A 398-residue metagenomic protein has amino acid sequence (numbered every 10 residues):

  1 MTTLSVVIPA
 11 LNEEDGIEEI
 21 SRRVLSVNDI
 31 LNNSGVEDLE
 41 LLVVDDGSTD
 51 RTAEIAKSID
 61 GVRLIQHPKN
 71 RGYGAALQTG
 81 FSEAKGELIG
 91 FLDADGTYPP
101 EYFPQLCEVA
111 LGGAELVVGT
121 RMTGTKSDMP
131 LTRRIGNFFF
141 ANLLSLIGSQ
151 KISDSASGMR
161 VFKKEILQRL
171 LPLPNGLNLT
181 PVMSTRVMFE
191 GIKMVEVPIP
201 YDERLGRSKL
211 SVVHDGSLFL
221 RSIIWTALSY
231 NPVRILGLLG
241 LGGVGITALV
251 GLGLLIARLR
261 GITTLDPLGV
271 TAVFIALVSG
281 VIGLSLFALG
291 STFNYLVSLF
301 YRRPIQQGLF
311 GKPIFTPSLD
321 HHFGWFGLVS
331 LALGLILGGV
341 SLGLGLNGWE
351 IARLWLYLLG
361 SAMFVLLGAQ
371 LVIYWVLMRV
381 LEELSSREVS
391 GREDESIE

Functional and structural regions predicted by a protein language model:
M1-S26, V36: N-proximal low-complexity "stem/linker" segments adjacent to membrane-targeting elements
T3-S5, E40, V182: Cell-envelope/extracellular polymer assembly enzymes that use nucleotide-activated donors
V6, V24, G80, D95 (+8 more regions): Residue-level signature of catalytic and energy-coupling elements of molecular machines, predominantly ATP/GTP-dependent
E13-G16, S48, P99: Donor nucleotide-sugar binding loop of glycosyltransferases
S21, N32-G47, I65-Q66: Short beta-strand/loop segment that forms part of the nucleotide-sugar
L42-A53, G96: A conserved acidic beta->alpha catalytic loop
R63, H67-E83, L88-F91, T97-L177 (+2 more regions): Acceptor/aglycone-binding surface of glycosyltransferases and processive sugar-polymer synthases
N178-E398: Hydrophobic helical membrane-anchoring modules
